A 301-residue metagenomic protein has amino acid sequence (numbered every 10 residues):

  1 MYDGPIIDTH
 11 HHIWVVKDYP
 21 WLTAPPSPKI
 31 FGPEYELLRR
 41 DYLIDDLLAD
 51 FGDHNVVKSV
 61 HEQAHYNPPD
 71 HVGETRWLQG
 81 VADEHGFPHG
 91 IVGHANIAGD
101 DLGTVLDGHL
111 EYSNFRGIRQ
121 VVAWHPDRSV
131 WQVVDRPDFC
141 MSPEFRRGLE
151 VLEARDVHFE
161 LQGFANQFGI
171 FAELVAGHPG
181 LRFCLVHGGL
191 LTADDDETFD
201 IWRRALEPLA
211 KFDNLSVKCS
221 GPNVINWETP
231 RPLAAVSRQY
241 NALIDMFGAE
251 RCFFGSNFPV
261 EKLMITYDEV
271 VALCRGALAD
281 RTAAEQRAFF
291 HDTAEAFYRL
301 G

Functional and structural regions predicted by a protein language model:
M1-T9, V16-A49, D53, K58 (+3 more regions): Mid-to-C-terminal alpha-helical segments outside catalytic/metal-binding sites
H10, S59, I91, I118 (+6 more regions): Conserved, mostly hydrophobic/aromatic
H10-V16, Q162, H187: Histidine-centered divalent metal-coordination motifs
P28-R40, D46-N67, F87-N96, R116-A123 (+1 more regions): Divalent metal-dependent hydrolysis catalytic cores, especially in the metallo-beta-lactamase
L38-R39, H65-V72, A95-G103, G163-G169 (+3 more regions): Acidic-and-aromatic substrate-binding clefts and catalytic sites of carbohydrate-active enzymes
D46-D50, E74-V81, T104-H109, E144-G148 (+4 more regions): A general structural detector for well-ordered alpha-helical segments in enzyme core domains, enriched
P69-N166, E173, K218-P222, T229-P230: Active-site gating/metal-coordination segments in enzymes
D135-F253: Catalytic pocket-lining loop regions of alpha/beta-barrel enzymes, especially the amidohydrolase/enolase/GH5 lineages
